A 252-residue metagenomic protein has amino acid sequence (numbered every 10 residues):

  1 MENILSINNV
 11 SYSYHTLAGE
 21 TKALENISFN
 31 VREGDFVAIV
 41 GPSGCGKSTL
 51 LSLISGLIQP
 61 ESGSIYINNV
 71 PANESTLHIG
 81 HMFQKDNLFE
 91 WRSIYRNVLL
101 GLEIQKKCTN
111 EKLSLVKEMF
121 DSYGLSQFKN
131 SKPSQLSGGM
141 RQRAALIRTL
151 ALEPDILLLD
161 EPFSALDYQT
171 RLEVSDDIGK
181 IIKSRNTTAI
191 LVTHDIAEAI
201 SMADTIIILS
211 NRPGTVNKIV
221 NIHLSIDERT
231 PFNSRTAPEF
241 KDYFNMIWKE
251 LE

Functional and structural regions predicted by a protein language model:
V40-P42: The feature captures the beta-strand-to-loop junction immediately N-terminal to the Walker
S55: Helix-to-loop junction immediately C-terminal to a conserved catalytic motif
G63-S75: Conserved ABC transporter NBD signature motif
Y95-E103, L113, N221: Short helical segment in ABC ATPase nucleotide-binding domains corresponding to the A-loop/adjacent helical element
N110-F128, K180: Conserved ABC ATPase "signature" region
K132-L136, M140: Conserved ABC ATPase signature
A151-D155: A short, proline-enriched helix->beta-strand linker immediately N-terminal to the Walker B motif in ABC-type P-loop
